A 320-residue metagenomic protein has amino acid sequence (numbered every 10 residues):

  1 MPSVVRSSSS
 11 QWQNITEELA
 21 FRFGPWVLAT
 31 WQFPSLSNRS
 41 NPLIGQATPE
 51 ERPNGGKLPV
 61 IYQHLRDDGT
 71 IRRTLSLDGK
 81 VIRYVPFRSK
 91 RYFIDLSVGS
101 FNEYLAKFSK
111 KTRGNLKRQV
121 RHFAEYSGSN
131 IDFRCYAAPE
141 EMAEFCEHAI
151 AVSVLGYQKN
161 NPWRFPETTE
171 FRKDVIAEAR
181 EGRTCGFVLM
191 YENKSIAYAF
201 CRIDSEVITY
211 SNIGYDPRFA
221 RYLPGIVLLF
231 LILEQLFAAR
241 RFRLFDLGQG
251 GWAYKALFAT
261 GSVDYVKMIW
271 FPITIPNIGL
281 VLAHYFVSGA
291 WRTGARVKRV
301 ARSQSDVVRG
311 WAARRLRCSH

Functional and structural regions predicted by a protein language model:
M1-H320: N-acyltransferase acceptor-side catalytic subdomain
